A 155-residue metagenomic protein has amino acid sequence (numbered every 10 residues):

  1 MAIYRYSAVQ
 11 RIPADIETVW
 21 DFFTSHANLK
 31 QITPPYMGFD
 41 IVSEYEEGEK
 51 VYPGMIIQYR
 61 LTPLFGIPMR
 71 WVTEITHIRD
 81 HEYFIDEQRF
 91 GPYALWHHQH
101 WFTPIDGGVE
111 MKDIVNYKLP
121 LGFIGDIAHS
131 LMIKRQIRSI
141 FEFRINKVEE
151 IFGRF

Functional and structural regions predicted by a protein language model:
M1-Y52: Hydrophobic ligand-binding cavity/cleft-lining segments
R5-S7, P68-V72, L95-H98: Short, surface-exposed coil-to-beta transition loops
I12-A14, L61-F65, H77, P92 (+1 more regions): Beta-strand elements of well-folded, non-transmembrane domains
D15-I16, G48, T76-Y83, W101-E110: A short, structured loop/turn motif at beta-sheet edges
V19-F23, L29, I57, I75 (+3 more regions): Hydrophobic pocket/interface hotspot
I41-F90, F143-F155: Glycine-rich portal/gate segments that line the openings of hydrophobic small-molecule binding cavities
Q88-S139: Beta-strand/loop substructures that line and gate deep hydrophobic ligand-binding cavities in soluble
